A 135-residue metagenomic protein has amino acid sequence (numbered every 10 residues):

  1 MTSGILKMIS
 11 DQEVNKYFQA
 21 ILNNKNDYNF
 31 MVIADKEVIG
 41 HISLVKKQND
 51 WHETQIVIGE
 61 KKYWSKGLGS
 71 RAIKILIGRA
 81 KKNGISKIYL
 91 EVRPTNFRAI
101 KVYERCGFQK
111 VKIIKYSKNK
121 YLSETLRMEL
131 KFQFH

Functional and structural regions predicted by a protein language model:
G4-K62, I73, R79, N83 (+1 more regions): Acetyl-CoA-dependent GNAT
V38, K110-I113: Residue-level detector of beta-propeller blades
E60-K62, K66, P94-T95: Active-site acidic-Proline motif in GNAT/NAT acetyltransferases
S65-R79, K101-R105: Conserved acetyl-CoA-binding loop-helix of GNAT-fold acetyltransferases
K66, N83-S86: Short coil/turn segments at alpha/beta junctions that flank glycine-rich nucleotide-binding fingerprints
S86-Y89, R93-I100, C106, I113-H135: C-terminal "cap" of GNAT-fold acetyltransferases
